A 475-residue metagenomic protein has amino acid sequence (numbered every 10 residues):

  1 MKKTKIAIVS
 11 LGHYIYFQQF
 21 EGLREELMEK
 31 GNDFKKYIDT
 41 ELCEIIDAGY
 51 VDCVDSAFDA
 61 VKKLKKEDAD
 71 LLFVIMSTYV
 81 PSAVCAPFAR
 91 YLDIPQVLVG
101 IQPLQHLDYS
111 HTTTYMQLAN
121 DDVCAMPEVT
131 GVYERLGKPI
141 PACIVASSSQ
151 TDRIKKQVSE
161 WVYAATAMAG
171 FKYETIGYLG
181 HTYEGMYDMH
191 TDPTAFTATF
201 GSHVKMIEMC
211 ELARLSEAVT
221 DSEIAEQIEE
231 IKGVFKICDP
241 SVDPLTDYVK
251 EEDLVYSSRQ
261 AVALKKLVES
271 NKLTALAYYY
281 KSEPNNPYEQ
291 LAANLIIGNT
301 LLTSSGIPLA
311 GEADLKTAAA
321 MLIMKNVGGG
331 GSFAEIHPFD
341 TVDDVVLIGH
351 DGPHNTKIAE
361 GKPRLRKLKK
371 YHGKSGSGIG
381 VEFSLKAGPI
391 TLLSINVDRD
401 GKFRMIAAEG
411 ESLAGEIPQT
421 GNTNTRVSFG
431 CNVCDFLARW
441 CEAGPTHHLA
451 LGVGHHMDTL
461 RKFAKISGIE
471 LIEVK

Functional and structural regions predicted by a protein language model:
K3-I6, L42-I45, Q105-V242: Cap/lid and interdomain-hinge subdomains that line or gate substrate/regulatory clefts in soluble alpha/beta enzymes
L23-D39: Short catalytic helix/loop segments, enriched in acidic residues and glycine and frequently bearing histidine
A57-A69, A86-F88, A261-S270: Short, well-structured alpha-helical segments in soluble
A69-T78, V97-V99, L273-Y278: Periplasmic-binding protein-like
P87-T112, A119-A125, G298-E312: Short, acidic/small-residue loops that bind anionic groups at enzyme active sites
I228-A318, K325-N326: Long, internal scaffold/assembly segments composed of regular secondary structure
L301-P418: C-terminal catalytic subdomain
G373-K475: Extended hydrophobic packing segments that form well-structured cores
